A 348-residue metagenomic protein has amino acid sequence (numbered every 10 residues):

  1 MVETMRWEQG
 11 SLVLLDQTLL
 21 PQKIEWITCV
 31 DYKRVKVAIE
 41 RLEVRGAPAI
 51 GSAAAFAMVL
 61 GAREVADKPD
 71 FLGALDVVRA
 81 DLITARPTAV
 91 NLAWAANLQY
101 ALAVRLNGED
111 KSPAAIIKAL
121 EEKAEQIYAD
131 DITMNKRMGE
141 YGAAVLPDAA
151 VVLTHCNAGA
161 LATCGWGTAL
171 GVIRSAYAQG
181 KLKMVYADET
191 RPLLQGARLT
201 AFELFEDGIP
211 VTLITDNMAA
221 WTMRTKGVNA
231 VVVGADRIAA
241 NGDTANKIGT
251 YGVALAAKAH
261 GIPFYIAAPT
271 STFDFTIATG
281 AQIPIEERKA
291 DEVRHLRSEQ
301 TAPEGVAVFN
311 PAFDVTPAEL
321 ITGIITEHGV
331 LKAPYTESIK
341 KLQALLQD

Functional and structural regions predicted by a protein language model:
E3-D110: Long amphipathic alpha-helical segments
L15, A53, A57, A95 (+4 more regions): Short beta-strand segments
I27-E43, G73, A144-V152, L296-G305: Short, hydrophobic/aliphatic alpha-helical segments
T28, Y32-V35, A47, G51 (+14 more regions): Generic structural signal for well-ordered, non-membrane alpha-helical segments in soluble metabolic enzymes
R41-A54, R86, L92, N157-G165 (+1 more regions): Conserved phosphate/anionic-ligand binding catalytic regions in large, soluble enzymes, centered on
N91-V152, K183, A187-V231: Ligand-binding beta-strand-loop-alpha-helix segment within the catalytic cores of soluble metabolic enzymes
G167-A178, A254: Histidine-anchored nucleotide/phosphate-binding helix
L182-K183, D188-D348: Conserved phosphate- and dinucleotide-binding cores of soluble alpha/beta proteins, encompassing both enzyme active
